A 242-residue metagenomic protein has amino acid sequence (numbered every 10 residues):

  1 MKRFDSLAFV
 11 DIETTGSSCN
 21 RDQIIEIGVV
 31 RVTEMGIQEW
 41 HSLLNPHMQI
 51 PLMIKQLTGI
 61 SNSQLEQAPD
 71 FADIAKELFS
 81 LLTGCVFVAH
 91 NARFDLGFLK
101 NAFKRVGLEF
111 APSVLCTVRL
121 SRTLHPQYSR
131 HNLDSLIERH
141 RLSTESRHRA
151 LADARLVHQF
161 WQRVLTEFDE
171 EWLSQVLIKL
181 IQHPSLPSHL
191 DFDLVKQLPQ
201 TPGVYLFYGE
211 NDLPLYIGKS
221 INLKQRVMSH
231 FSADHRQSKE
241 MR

Functional and structural regions predicted by a protein language model:
M1-I25, A152, L156-L194: DnaQ-like (DEDDh/DEDDy) 3′-5′ exonuclease domain used for proofreading and 3′-end trimming on nucleic acids
M1-P112, P126-H148: Conserved non-catalytic scaffold segment of RNase H-like nuclease domains
F9-V10, L115, L215-I217: Short hydrophobic beta-strand that contains or immediately precedes a catalytic carboxylate
T14-G16, F94, R119, L156 (+1 more regions): Short, glycine/acidic-enriched loop or turn micro-motifs at the edges of active sites
G59, V88, D153, V157 (+2 more regions): A residue-level signal for conserved active-site and pocket-lining positions in enzyme catalytic cores
S61, C116, L120-K179: Extended, hydrophobic interaction surfaces within ordered domains
E109-R122, R242: Conserved beta-strand -> loop -> alpha-helix junction used to position metal-binding or nucleic-acid-contacting
L165-R242: A positively charged, amphipathic N-terminal helix/segment that binds anionic biomolecules
